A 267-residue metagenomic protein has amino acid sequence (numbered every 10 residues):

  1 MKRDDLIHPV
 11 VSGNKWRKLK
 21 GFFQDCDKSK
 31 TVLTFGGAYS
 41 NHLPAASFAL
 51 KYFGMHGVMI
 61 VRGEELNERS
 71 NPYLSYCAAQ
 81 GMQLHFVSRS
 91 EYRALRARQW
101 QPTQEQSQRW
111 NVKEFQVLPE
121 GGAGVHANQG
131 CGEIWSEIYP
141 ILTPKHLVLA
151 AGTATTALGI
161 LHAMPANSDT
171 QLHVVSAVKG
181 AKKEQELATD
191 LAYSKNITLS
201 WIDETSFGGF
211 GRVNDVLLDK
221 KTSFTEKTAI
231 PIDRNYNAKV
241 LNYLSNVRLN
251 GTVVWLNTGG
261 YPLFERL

Functional and structural regions predicted by a protein language model:
M1-T31: Positively charged, low-complexity intrinsically disordered leader regions
L19, Y39-A45, G152-I160, A238-L241: Short glycine/serine/threonine-rich phosphate/pyrophosphate-binding segments that cradle anionic phosphate groups
S29-A49, F53-R62, K145-T153: A short, small-residue-rich loop immediately preceding and capping a beta-strand
P44-R89, H162-A163, K182-S194: Active-site-proximal loop->helix
E64-L142, S200-D219: Small/polar-residue-rich loop-to-helix segments that shape phosphate-bearing ligand pockets
N128-G208, Y261-L267: Glycine-rich phosphate/pyrophosphate-binding loop at beta-loop-alpha junctions
I202-G251: Active-site-adjacent helical/loop segments in soluble small-molecule enzymes
R248-L267: Phosphate-binding loop/pocket of nucleotide- and phosphate-handling active sites
